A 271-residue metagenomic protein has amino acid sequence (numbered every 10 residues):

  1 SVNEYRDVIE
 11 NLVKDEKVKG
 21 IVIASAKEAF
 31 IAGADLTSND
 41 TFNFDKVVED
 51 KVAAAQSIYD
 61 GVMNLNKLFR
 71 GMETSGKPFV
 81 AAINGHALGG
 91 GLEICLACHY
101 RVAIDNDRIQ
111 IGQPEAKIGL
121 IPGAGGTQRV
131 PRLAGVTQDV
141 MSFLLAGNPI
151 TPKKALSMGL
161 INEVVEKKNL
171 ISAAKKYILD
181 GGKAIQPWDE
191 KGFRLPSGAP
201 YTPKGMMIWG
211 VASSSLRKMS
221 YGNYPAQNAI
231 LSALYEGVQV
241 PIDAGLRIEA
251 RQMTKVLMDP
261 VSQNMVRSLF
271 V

Functional and structural regions predicted by a protein language model:
S1-A24: Conserved CoA-thioester-binding segment of acyl-CoA-metabolizing enzymes
S25-L68, A87, K117-G119: Glycine- (often His-adjacent) and acidic-residue-rich active-site loop that binds/positions the CoA thioester
T37-K46, E93, C98-D105, P131-L133: A glycine- and small-aliphatic-rich helix-loop capping segment at beta-alpha/alpha-beta transitions that lines
G61, L179, Q252-M265, F270: Long amphipathic alpha-helix in the N-terminal Rossmann-like dinucleotide-binding domain of NAD(P)-dependent
N66, R70-I118, P122, P149-T151: Glycine-rich beta-to-alpha active-site loop
E93-L96, Q138-Q252, F270: Amphipathic alpha-helical segments at domain termini/boundaries
T127-Q138: Hydrophobic, secondary-structure "cap" segments at the distal end of domains
